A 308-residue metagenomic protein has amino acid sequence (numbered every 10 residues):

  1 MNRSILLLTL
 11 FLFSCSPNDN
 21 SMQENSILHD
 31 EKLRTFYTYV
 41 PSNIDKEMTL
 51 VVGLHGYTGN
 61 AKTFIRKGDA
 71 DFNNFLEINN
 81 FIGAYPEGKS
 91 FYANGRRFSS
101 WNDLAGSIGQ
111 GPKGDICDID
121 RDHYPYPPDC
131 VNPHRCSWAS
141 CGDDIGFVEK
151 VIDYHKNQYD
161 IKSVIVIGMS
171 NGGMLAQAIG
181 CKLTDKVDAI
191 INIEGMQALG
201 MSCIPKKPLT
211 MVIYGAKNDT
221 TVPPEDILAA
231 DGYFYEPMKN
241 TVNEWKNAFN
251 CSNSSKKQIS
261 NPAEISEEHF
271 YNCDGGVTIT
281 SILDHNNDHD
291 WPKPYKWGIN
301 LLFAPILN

Functional and structural regions predicted by a protein language model:
M1-L8: Sec-dependent signal peptide recognition, specifically the positively charged N-region followed immediately by
F13-S14: C-terminal motif of bacterial Sec signal peptides marking the signal peptidase cleavage site
H29-V40, M48-I165, A178, K182: Serine-hydrolase catalytic machinery in alpha/beta-hydrolase-like enzymes
V52-G56, E194, G215-A216, H285: The conserved beta1-alpha1 loop
G88, I191-L199, A216-T220: Active-site nucleophile loop of the alpha/beta-hydrolase fold
D153-L209: Primarily recognizes the serine-hydrolase "nucleophile elbow" in alpha/beta-hydrolase and SGNH/GDSL folds
T210-Y214, E236, E244-N308: C-terminal catalytic histidine-bearing segment of alpha/beta-hydrolase fold enzymes
I213-D219, E225-D226, D231, L283-N287: Conserved strand-to-loop "acid loop" that flanks and positions the catalytic carboxylate
